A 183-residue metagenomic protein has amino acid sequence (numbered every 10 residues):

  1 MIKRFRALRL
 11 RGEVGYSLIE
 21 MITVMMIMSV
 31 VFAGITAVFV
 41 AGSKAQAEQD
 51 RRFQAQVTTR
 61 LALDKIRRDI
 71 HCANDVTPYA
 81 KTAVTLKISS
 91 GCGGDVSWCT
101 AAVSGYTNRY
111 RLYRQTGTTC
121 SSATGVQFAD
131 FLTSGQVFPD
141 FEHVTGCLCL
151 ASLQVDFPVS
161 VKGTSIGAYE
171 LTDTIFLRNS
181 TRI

Functional and structural regions predicted by a protein language model:
M1-L10: N-terminal secretory signal peptides that target proteins for export/translocation
I2, V14-R67, H71: Aliphatic-rich helix starts adjacent to a transmembrane/signal segment
I2-K3, A41-R52, A102-T118: Short, compositionally biased strand/turn segments that nucleate or flank brief secondary-structure elements
Q54, C99, T174-F176: Generic structural detector for well-ordered beta-strands
H71, R111-R114, R178: Short, cationic motifs built from Arg/Lys/His that form the positively charged side of catalytic pockets
T77-L148: Type IV pilin-like appendage domain
V126-F131, V137, Q154-I183: Low-complexity, S/T/G/P-rich flexible repeat/linker segments used as non-globular hinges and stalks within
